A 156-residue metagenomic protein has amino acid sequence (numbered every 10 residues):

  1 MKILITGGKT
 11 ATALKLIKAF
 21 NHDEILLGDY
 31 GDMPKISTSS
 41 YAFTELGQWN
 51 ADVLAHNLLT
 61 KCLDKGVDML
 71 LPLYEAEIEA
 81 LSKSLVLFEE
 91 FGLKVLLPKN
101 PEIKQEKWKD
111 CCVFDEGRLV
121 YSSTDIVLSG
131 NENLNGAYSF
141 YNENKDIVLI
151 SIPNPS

Functional and structural regions predicted by a protein language model:
M1-L93, V127-S156: ATP-binding N-terminal substructure of ATP-dependent carboxylate-amine bond-forming enzymes
E89-E132: Glycine-/Pro-rich loop/turn segments that contact NAD(P) or position catalytic residues in Rossmann-like domains
